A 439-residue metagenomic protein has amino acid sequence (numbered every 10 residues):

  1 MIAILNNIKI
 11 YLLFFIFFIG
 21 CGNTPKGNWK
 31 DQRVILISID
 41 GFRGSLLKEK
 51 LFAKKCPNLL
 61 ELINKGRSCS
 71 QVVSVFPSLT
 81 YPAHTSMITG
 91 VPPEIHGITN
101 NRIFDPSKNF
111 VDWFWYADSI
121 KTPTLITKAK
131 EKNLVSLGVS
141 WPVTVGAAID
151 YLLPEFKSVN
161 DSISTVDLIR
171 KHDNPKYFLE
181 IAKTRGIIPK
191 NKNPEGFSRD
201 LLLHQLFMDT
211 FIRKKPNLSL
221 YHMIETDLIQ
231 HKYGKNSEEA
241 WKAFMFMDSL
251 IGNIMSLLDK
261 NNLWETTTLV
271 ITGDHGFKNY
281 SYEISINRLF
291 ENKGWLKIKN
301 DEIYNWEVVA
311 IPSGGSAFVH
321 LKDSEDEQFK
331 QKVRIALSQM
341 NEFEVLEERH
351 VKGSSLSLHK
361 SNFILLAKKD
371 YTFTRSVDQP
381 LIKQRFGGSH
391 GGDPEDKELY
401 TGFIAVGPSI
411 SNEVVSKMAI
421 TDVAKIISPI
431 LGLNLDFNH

Functional and structural regions predicted by a protein language model:
T24-R67: Active-site-proximal N-terminal segment of extracellular/periplasmic enzymes that hydrolyze or transfer
W29, L46-L47, F197-Y221, T226-T267 (+2 more regions): A long, amphipathic alpha-helix that forms part of the scaffold/cap immediately adjacent to metal-dependent active
L36, N58, M245-F290, I364 (+1 more regions): Metal-dependent active-site segment of extracytoplasmic phospho-/sulfohydrolases and closely related
S68-V91, V139-I149, H439: Short, solvent-exposed turn/loop segments enriched in Gly/Ser/Thr/Pro and often Arg
P92-G234, F329, S338: His/Asp/Glu-rich, glycine-adjacent segments that coordinate divalent cations and/or stabilize oxyanion chemistry on
T122, N305-P429: Active-site neighborhoods of enzymes that stabilize oxyanions during catalysis
E265-T266, G273-L321: Acidic/histidine-rich catalytic neighborhood
